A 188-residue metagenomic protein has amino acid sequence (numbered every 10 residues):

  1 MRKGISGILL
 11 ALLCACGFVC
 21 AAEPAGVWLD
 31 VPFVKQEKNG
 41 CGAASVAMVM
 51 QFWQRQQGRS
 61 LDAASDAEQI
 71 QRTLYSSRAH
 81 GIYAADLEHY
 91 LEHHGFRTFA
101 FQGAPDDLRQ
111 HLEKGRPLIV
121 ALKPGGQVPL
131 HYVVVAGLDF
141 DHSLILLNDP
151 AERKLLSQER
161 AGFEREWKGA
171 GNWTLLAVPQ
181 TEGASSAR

Functional and structural regions predicted by a protein language model:
R2-G7, C16-H80, P124, D141 (+2 more regions): Active-site-adjacent structural segments surrounding the nucleophilic cysteine of cysteine proteases and isopeptidases
A21-A22, S77-A79, E113, P117 (+2 more regions): Noncatalytic regulatory segments and standalone regulatory/sensor domains
G40, A44-M48, Q69, I82 (+4 more regions): Extracytoplasmic/secreted proteins, especially bacterial periplasmic and envelope-associated proteins
S45, V49-Q57, L74, R78 (+6 more regions): Sec/Tat-exported extracytoplasmic proteins
A67-D106: Mid-chain, structured segments of secreted extracytoplasmic proteins
E92, R97-N148: Active-site-adjacent substructure of cysteine-protease-like catalytic cores
